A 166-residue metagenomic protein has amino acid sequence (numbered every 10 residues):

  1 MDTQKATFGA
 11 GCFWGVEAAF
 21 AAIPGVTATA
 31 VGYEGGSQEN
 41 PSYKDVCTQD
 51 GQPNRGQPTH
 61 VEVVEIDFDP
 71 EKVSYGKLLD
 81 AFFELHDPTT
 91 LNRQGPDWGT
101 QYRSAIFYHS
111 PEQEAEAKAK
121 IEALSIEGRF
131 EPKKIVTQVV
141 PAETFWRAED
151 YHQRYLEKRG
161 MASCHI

Functional and structural regions predicted by a protein language model:
M1-I166: Flexible coil/turn and secondary-structure edge motifs
